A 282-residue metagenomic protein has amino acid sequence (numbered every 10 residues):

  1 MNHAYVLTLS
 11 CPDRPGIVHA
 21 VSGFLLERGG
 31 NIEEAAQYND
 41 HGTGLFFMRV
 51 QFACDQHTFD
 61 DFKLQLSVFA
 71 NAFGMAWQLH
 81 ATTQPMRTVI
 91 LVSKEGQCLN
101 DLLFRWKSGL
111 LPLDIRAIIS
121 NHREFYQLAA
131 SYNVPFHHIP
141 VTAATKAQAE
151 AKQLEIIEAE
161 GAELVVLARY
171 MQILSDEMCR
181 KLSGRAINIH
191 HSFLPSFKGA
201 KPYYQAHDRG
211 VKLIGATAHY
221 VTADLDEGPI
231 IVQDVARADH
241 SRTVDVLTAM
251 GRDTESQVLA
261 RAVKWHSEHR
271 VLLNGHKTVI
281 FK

Functional and structural regions predicted by a protein language model:
M1-P12: Short glycine-/aliphatic-rich beta-strand segments at the starts of folded cytosolic domains
R14-E34: Short amphipathic alpha-helix segments
Y38-K282: One-carbon transfer enzymes
